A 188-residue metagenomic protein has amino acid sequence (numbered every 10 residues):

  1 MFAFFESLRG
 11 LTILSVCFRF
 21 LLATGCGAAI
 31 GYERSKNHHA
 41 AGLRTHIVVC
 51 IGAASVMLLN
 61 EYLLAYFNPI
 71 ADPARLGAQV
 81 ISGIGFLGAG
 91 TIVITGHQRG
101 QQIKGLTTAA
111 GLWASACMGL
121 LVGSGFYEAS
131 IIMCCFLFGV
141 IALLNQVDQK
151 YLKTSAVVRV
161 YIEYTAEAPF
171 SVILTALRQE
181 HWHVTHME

Functional and structural regions predicted by a protein language model:
M1-D72, L76: Alpha-helical transmembrane segments and their membrane-interface boundaries that form or gate the permeation pathway
F18-G25, G52, I81, I132 (+2 more regions): Lipid-exposed faces of alpha-helical membrane segments in multi-pass integral membrane proteins
G27-H39, L87-G100, Q146: C-terminal ends of transmembrane helices
V48-L58, S82, T107-L121, Y164-E167: Small-residue-rich segments of transmembrane alpha-helices in multi-pass membrane proteins, especially helix faces
M57-L64, C117-G123, A142-Y151: Juxtamembrane membrane-interface segments at transmembrane alpha-helix termini
E61, G77-A89: Ligand-binding beta-strand-loop-alpha-helix segment within the catalytic cores of soluble metabolic enzymes
I70-L76, T95, Q101-A142: Structural signal for the N-terminal portions of transmembrane helices and their immediately preceding loop/interface
G100-Q101, F126-E188: Canonical alpha-helical transmembrane segment with a positive-inside/aromatic-interface signature
